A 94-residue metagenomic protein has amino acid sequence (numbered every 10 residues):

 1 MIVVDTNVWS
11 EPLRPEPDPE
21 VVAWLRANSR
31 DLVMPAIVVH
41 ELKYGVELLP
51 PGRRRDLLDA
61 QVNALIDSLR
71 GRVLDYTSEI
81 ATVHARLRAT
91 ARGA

Functional and structural regions predicted by a protein language model:
M1-V38, E47-A64: Short, well-structured N-terminal submotif of metal-dependent ribonuclease cores
Y44-G52, N63, S68-A94: Active-site neighborhoods of divalent-metal-dependent phosphate/nucleic-acid chemistry enzymes
